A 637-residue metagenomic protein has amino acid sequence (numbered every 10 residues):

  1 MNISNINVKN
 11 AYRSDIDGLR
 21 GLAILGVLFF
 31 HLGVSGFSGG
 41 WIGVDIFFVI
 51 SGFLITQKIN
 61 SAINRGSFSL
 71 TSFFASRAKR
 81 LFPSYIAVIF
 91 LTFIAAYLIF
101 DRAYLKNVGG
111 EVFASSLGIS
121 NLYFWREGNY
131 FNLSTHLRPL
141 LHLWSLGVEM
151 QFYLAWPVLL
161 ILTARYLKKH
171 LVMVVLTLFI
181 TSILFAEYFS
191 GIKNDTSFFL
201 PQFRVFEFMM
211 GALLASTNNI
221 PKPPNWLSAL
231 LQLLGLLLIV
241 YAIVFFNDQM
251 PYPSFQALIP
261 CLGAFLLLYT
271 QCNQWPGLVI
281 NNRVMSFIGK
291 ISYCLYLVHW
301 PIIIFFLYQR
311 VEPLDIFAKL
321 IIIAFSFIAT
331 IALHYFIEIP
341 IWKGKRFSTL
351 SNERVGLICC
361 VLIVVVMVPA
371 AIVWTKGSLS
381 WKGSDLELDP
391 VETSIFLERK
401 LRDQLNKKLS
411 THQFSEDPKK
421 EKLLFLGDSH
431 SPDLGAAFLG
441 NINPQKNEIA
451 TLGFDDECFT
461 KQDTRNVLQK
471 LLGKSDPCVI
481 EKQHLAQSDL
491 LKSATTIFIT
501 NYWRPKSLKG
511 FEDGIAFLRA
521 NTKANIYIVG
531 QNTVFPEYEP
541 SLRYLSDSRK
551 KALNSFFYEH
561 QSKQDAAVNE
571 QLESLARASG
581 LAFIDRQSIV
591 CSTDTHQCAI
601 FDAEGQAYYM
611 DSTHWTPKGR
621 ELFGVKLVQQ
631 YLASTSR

Functional and structural regions predicted by a protein language model:
N2, D248, Q309-L320, A324-I331 (+2 more regions): Extracellular/periplasmic envelope-modification machinery, especially enzymes that add or remove acyl/ester groups on
N2-T349, V361-V365: Membrane-interface helix/loop caps of multi-pass membrane proteins
